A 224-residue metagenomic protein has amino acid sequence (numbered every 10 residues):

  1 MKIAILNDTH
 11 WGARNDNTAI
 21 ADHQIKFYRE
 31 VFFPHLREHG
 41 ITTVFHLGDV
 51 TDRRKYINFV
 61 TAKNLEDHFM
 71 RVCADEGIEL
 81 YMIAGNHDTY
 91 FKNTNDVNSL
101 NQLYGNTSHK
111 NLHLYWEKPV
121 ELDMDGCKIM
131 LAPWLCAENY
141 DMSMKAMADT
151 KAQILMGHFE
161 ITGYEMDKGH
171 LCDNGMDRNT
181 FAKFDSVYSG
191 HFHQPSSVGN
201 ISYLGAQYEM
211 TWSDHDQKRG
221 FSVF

Functional and structural regions predicted by a protein language model:
M1-I3, T43, C127-K128, I154 (+1 more regions): Structural motif
M1-K2, R29, H35-E38, E138 (+4 more regions): A structural signal for the main folded, soluble domain(s) of proteins
K2, T9, A13-V120, T180-F184: Core catalytic region of metal-dependent phosphoesterases/phosphodiesterases, especially metallo-beta-lactamase-like
I3, L80, Q153, I201: Hydrophobic anchor at the start of a short beta-strand that flanks the dinucleotide cofactor-binding loop
D8, G48-D49, G85-N86, H158 (+2 more regions): Active-site glycine-centered loops adjacent to acidic/histidine catalytic or metal-binding residues that shape
I41, T150-A152, F184-D185, G199: Short, well-ordered alpha-helix to beta-strand connector turns
L65, D88-N179, Q207: Conserved catalytic scaffold of divalent metal-dependent phosphoesterases
T162, D167-F224: Conserved beta-sheet core of the metallophosphoesterase superfamily
